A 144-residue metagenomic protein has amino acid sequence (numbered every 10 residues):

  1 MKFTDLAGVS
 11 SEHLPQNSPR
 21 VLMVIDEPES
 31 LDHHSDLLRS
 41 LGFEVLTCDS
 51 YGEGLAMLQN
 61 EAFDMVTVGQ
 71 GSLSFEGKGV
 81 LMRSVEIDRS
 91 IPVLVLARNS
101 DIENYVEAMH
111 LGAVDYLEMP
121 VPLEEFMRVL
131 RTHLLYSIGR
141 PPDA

Functional and structural regions predicted by a protein language model:
M1-S35, M127-A144: Non-catalytic signal-transmission and effector/linker regions of two-component phosphorelay proteins
N17-E29, H34-L38, T47, M65-T67 (+2 more regions): Conserved acidic segment of CheY-like receiver
T47-M65, L73-F75: Acidic, metal-coordinating helix/loop segments flanking the phosphotransfer/catalytic sites of two-component signaling
Q59-E61, R83-S90, L111: Conserved phosphotransfer cores of two-component systems
D64-I87: Conserved phosphotransfer microenvironments
G79, S100-D115: Alpha4 helix (beta4-alpha4-beta5 surface) of REC/receiver domains from two-component response regulators
S90-D101: A short, hydrophobic beta-strand element within the central beta-sheet of small alpha/beta folds
M119: A Lys-centered signature of the CheY-like receiver
